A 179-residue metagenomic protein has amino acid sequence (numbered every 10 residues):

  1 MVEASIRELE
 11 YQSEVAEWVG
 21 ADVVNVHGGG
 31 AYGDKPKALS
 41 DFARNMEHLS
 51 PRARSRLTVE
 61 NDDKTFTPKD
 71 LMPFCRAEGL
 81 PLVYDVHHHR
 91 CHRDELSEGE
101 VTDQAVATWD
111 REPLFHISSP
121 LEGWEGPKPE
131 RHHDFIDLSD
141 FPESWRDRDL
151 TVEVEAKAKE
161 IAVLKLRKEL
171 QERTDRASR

Functional and structural regions predicted by a protein language model:
M1-P81: Active-site acidic/histidine proton-transfer and metal-coordination neighborhood in alpha/beta enzyme cores
G28-Y32, N61-T65, V86-R90, S119-G123 (+1 more regions): Active-site-proximal loop/turn and secondary-structure-junction residues that shape catalytic pockets, frequently
L57, D85, V152: Conserved, mostly hydrophobic/aromatic
P73-C75, Y84-H87, H92-R93: Long, repeat-rich segments with strong aromatic
L80, C91-R179: Histidine-acidic metal/acid-base catalytic patches
